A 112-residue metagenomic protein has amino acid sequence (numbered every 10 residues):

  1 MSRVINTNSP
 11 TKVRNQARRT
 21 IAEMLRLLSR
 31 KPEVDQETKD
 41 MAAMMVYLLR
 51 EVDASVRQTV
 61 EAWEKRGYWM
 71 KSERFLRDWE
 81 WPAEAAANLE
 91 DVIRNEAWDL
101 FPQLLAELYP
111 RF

Functional and structural regions predicted by a protein language model:
M1-A42: Short terminal alpha-helical segments
N15, A22, A43-A54, E80-A83 (+2 more regions): Generic structural signal for well-ordered, non-transmembrane alpha-helical segments in soluble/cytosolic regions
R19, E23, R30-K31, S55 (+2 more regions): Extended alpha-helical scaffold segments
V34-A62: Alpha-helical segments in soluble extracytoplasmic regions
T59-F112: Amphipathic protein-protein interaction modules
